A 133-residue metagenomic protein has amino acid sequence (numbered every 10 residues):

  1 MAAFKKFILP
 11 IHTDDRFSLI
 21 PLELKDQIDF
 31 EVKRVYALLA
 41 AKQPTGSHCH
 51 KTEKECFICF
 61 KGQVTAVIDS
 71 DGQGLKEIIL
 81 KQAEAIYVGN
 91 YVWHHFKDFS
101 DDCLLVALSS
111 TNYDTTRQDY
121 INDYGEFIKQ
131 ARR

Functional and structural regions predicted by a protein language model:
M1-Q82, I86, D101-D102, L108 (+1 more regions): Non-catalytic, conserved peripheral segments adjacent to functional cores
H94, C103: Glycine-centered loop/turn positions within well-structured domains that cap or flank conserved ligand/cofactor-binding
